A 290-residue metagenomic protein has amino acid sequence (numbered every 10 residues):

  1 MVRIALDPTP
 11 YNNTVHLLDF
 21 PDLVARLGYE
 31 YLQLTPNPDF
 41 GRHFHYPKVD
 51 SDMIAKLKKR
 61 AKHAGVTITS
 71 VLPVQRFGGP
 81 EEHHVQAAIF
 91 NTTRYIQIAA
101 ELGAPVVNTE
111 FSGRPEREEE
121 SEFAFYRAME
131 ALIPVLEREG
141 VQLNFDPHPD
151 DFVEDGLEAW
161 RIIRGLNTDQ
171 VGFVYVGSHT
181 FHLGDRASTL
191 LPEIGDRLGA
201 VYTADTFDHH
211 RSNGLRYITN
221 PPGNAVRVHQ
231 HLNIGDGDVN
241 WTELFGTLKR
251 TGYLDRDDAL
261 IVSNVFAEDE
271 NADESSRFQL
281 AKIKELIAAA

Functional and structural regions predicted by a protein language model:
V2-T9, L32, E130-L232, D238 (+1 more regions): Acidic/histidine-rich catalytic cores of soluble enzymes
P10-N12, P36-P38, V74-F77, F111-P115 (+4 more regions): Active-site-proximal loop/turn and secondary-structure-junction residues that shape catalytic pockets, frequently
Y11, A259-E274: A short, acidic, flexible beta-alpha connecting loop/helix-capping segment that sits on the rim of active
L18, K59-A64, F77-F173, E274 (+1 more regions): Active-site acidic/histidine proton-transfer and metal-coordination neighborhood in alpha/beta enzyme cores
P21-R26, K48-T69, T93-G103, E130-R138 (+3 more regions): Acidic (Asp/Glu)-rich catalytic clusters
V24, L32, A61, A99 (+5 more regions): Conserved, mostly hydrophobic/aromatic
Q33-K58, S112-R117: Glycine-rich, proline-tolerant flexible connector loops at the mouths of alpha/beta enzymes
A272-A290: C-terminal helical cap(s) of enzyme catalytic domains, especially alpha/beta-barrels
